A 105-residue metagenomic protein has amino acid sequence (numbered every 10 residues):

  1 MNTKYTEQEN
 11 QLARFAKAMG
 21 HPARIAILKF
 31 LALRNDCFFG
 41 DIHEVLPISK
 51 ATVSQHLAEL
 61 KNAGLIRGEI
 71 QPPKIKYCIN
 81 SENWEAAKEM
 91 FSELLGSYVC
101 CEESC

Functional and structural regions predicted by a protein language model:
M1-L12, F30-L33, S81-C105: Amphipathic alpha-helical dimerization/coiled-coil segments that flank or bridge DNA-binding/regulatory modules
Q11-M19: Short amphipathic alpha-helical boundary/capping segments
A18-L28, A63: Short alpha-helical elements of helix-turn-helix
P22, R34-F38: Short capping segments at the starts of secondary-structure elements
D41-H43: A short acidic, leucine-rich amphipathic alpha-helix
S49-T52: Helix-turn-helix DNA-binding motif, specifically the short coil turn and the N-cap/start of the second
H56: Residues within the DNA-recognition helix of helix-turn-helix
K61-Q71, C78: Beta-hairpin "wing" of winged helix-turn-helix
